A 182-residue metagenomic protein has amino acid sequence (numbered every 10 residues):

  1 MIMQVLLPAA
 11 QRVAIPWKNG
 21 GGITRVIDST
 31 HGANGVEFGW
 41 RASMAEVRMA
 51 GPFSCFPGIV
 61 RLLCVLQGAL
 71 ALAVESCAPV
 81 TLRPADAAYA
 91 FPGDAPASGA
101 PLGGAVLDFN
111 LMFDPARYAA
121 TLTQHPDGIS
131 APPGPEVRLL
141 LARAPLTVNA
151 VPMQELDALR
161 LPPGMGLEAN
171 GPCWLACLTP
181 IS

Functional and structural regions predicted by a protein language model:
M1-S182: Jelly-roll (double-stranded beta-helix
